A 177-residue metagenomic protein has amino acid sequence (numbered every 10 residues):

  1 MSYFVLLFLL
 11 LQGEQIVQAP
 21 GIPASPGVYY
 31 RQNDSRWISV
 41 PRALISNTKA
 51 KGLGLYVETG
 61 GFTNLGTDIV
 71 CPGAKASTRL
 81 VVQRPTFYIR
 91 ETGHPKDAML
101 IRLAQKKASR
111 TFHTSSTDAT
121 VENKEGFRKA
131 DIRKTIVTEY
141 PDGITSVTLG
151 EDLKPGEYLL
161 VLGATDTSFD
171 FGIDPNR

Functional and structural regions predicted by a protein language model:
Y3-L11: Sec-dependent N-terminal signal peptides
G13-V121, L162-R177: Primarily secretory-pathway and cell-envelope proteins
A74-K75, R133, V147: Short, solvent-exposed loop/turn positions at domain surfaces that link secondary-structure elements or cap domain
P85, R133-K134, G143, T167: Residue-level marker for the onset of beta-strands and adjacent loop->beta junctions in well-ordered domains
T117-D142: Extended, solvent-exposed segments with strong compositional bias
I136, S146-T148, D170-G172: Generic structural detector for well-ordered beta-strands
G143, L149-E157: A glycine-anchored, Pro-Gly-centered beta-turn/N-cap motif
